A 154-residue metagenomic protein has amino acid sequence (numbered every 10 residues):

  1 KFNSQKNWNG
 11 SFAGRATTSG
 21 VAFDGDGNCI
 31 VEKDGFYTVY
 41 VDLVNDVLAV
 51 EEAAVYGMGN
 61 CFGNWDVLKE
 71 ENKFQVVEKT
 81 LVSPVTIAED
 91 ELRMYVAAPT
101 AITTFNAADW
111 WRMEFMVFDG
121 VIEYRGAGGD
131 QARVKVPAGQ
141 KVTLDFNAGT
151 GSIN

Functional and structural regions predicted by a protein language model:
K1-N154: Insoluble glucan recognition modules
